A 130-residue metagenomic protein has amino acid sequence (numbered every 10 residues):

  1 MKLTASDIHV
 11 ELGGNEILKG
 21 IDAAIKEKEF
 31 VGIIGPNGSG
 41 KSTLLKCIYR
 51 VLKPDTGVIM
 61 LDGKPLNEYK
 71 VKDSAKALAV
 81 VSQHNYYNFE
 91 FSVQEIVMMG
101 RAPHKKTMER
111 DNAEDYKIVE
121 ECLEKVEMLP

Functional and structural regions predicted by a protein language model:
L3-A5, L18-G20: Conserved structural motif at the start of ABC-family nucleotide-binding domains
I34-P36: The feature captures the beta-strand-to-loop junction immediately N-terminal to the Walker
Y49: Helix-to-loop junction immediately C-terminal to a conserved catalytic motif
G57-P65, S74: Conserved ABC transporter NBD signature motif
E68, H84-M98, P103-E109: Conserved catalytic motifs of ABC-family nucleotide-binding domains
A113-P130: Conserved ABC ATPase "signature" region
